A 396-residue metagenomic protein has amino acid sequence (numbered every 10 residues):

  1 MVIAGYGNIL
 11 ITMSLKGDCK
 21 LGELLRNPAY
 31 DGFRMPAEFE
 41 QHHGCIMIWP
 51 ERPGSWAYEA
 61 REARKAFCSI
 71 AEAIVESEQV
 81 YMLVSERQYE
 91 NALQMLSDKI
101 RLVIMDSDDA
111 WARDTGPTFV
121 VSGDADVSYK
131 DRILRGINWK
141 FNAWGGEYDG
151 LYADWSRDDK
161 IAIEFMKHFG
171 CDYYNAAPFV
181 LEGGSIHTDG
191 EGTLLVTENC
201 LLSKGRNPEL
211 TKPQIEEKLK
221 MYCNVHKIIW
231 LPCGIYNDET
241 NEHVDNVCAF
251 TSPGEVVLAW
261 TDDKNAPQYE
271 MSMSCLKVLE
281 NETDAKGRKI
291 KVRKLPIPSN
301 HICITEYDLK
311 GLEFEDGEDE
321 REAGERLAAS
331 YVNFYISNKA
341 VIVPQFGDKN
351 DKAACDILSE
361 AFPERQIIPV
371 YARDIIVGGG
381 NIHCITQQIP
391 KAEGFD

Functional and structural regions predicted by a protein language model:
V2-A4, D18: Acidic, Ala/Val/Gly-enriched low-complexity intrinsically disordered segments
A4, L10-T12: Residues marking helix boundaries in flexible regions
M13-D396: Histidine/cysteine-enriched polar flanking segments
